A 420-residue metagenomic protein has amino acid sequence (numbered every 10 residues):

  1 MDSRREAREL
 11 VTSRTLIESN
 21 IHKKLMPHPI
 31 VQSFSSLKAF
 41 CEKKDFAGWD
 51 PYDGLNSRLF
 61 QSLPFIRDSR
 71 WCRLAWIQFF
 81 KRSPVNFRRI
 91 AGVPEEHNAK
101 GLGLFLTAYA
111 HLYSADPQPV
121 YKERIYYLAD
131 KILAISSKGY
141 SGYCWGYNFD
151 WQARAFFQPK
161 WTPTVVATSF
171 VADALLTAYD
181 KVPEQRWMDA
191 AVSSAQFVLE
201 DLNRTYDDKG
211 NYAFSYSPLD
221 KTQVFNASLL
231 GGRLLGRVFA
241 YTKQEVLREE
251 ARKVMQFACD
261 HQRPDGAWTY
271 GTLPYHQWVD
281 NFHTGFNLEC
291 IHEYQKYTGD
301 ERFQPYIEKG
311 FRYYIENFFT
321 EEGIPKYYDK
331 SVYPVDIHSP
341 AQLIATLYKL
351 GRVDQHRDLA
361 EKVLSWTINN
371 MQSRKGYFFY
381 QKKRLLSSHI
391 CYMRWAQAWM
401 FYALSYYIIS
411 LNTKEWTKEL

Functional and structural regions predicted by a protein language model:
R4, V11-L420: Glycan-recognition and catalytic cores of secretory/periplasmic carbohydrate-active enzymes
